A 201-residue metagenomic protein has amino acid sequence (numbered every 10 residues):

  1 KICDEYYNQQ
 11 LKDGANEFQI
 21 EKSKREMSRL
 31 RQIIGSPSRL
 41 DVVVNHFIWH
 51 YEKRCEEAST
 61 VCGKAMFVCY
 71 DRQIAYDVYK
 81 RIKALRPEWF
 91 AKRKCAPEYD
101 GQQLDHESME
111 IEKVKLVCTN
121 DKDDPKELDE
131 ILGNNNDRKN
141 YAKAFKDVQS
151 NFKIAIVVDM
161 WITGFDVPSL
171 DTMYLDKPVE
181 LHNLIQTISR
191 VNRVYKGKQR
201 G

Functional and structural regions predicted by a protein language model:
K1-C62, Y79-K80, A84, R93-K94: Interdomain helical connector at the RecA1-RecA2 junction of SF1/SF2 helicase-like NTPases
I20-I34, D121-E130, R138-Y141: Gly-rich Lys/Arg/Thr-decorated short loops/hinges at beta-loop-alpha junctions or inter-strand turns that position
C62-D71: Conserved RecA-like ASCE P-loop NTPase motor core of nucleic-acid helicases/translocases
C62-G63, M109-K113, P168-T172, H182 (+1 more regions): Short glycine-/polar-rich loops that comprise or flank the Walker A/P-loop and associated switch/sensor motifs
F67, I156-L170, S189-V194: SF2 helicase motor core recognition
D71-L128, V157-M160: Conserved helicase motor "Helicase C" RecA-like lobe of SF1/SF2 P-loop NTPases
N135, A144-T163: Conserved two-lobed SF2 helicase motor
D147, N151, L184, R190-G201: Conserved segment of the helicase C-terminal RecA-like domain
